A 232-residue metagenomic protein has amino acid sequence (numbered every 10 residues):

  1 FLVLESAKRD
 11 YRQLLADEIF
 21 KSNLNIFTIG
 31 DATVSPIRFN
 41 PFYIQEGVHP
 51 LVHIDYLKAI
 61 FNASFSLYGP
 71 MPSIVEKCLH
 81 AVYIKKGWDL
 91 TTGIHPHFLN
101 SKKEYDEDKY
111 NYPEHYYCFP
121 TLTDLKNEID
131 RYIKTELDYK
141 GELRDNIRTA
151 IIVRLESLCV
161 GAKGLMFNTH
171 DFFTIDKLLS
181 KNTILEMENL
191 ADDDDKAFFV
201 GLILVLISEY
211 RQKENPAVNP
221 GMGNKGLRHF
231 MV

Functional and structural regions predicted by a protein language model:
F1-V232: P-loop NTPase motor domains
